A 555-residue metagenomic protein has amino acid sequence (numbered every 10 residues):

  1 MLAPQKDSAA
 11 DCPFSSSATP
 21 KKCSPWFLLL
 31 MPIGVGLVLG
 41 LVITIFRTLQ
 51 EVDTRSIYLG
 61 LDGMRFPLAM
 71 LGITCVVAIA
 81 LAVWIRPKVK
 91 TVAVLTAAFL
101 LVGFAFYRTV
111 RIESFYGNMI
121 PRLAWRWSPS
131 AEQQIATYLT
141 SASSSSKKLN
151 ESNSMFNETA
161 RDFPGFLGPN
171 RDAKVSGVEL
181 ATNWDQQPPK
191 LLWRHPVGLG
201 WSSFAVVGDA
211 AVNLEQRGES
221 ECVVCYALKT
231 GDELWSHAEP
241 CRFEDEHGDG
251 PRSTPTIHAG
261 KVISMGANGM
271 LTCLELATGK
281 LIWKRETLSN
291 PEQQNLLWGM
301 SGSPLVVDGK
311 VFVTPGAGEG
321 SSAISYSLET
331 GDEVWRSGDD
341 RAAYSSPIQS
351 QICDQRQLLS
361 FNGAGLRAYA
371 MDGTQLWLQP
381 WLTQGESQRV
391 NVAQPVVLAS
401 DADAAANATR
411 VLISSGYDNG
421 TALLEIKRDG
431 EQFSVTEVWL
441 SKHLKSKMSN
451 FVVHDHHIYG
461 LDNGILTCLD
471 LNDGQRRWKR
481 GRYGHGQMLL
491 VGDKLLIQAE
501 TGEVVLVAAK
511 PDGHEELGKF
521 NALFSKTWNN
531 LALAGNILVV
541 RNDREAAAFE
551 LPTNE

Functional and structural regions predicted by a protein language model:
P25-R86: Membrane-embedded alpha-helical segments of integral membrane proteins
D53-Y58, R126-P196, C222-V224, K229-E244 (+8 more regions): Aromatic (tryptophan-biased) beta-strands that constitute blades/sheets of beta-rich domains
P87-S114: Internal/C-terminal transmembrane anchor helices
A105-I135, S141: Hydrophobic alpha-helical transmembrane segments in integral membrane proteins
Q186-P188, L192-A205, S220, S236-T256 (+8 more regions): Extracytoplasmic beta-rich repeat domains
G208-D209, A259-G260, D308-G309, Q355-R356 (+5 more regions): Short coil/turn segments that connect the beta-strands within blades of beta-propeller domains
R410, N419-T421, S441-A509: Loop/turn-rich, solvent-exposed surfaces of beta-rich toroidal or solenoidal domains
G502, K526-E555: Blade-level signature of beta-propeller repeat domains, shared across WD40, Kelch, NHL, RCC1 and BNR/Asp-box propellers
